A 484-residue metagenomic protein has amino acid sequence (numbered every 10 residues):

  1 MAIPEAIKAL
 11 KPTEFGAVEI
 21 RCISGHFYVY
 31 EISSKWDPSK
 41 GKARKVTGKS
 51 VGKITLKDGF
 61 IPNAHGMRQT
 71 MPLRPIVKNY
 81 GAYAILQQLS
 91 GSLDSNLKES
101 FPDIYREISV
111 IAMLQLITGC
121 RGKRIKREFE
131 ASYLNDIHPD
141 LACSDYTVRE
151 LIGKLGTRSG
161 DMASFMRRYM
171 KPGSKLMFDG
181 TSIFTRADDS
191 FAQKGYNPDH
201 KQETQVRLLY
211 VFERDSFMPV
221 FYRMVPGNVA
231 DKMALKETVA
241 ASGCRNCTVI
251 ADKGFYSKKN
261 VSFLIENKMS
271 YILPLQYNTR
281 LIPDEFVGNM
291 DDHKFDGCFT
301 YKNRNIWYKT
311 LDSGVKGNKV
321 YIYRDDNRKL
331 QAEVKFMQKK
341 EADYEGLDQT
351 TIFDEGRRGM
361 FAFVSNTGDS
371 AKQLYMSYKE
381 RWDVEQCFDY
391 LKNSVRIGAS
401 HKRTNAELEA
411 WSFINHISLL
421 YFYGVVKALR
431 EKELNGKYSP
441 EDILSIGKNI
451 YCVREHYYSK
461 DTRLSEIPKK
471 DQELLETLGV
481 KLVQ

Functional and structural regions predicted by a protein language model:
M1-M177, T181-A187, Y210-F221, H456-Q484: Dynamic "connector" segments at or just before major functional cores
I23-F27, H200-V206, D215, G356-G359 (+1 more regions): Short, flexible loop/turn motifs enriched in small residues
K201-S242: Electropositive, glycine- and tryptophan-enriched low-complexity nucleic-acid-binding patches
T204, R223-M224, M269-K379, S445-Q484: An anionic, glycine-rich sequence signature occurring as long contiguous blocks
A240-G243, V261-S270: Short, surface-exposed basic-aromatic patches at helix termini and helix-loop junctions that form
I250-K259, Y277-R280, E407: Acidic, metal-coordinating catalytic cores used for nucleic-acid/nucleotide bond scission and strand-transfer chemistry
Q373-H401: Short amphipathic alpha-helical "interface-anchor" segments enriched in bulky aromatics
R403-V426: Basic, amphipathic alpha-helical segments enriched in Lys/Arg and hydrophobic/aromatic residues
